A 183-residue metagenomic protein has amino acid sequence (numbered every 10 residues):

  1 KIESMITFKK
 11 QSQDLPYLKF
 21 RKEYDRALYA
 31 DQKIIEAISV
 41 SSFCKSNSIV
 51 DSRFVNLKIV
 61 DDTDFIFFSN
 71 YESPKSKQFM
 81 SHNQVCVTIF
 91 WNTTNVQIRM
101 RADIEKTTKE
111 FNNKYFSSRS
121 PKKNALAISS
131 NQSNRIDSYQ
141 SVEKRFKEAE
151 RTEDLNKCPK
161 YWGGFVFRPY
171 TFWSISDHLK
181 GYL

Functional and structural regions predicted by a protein language model:
I2-Q11, Q97-L183: Charged, gly/pro-rich active-site loop segments
F8-D62, I66: An N-terminal domain-cap segment
E36-I38, T63, N83-V87, T94-A102 (+2 more regions): Generic beta-strand structural signal
S41, F68-N70, R168: Short His-Asn-centered micro-motif
S42-N47, I89-T93, S176: Short acidic, glycine-rich loop/turn motifs
V50, D62-D64, N95-Q97, L179-K180: Coil-to-beta-strand transition motifs
K58-N95: A short mixed-secondary-structure module that forms the rim of ligand-binding clefts
